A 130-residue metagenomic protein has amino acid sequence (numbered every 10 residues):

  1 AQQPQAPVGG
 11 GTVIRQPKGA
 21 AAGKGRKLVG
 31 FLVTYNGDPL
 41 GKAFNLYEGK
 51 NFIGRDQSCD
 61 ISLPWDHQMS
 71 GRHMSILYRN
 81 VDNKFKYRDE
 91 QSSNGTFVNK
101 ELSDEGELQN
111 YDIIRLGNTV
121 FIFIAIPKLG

Functional and structural regions predicted by a protein language model:
A1-W65, K128-G130: Intrinsically disordered, low-complexity acidic Ser/Thr-rich regulatory segments
N45-A125: Forkhead-associated
